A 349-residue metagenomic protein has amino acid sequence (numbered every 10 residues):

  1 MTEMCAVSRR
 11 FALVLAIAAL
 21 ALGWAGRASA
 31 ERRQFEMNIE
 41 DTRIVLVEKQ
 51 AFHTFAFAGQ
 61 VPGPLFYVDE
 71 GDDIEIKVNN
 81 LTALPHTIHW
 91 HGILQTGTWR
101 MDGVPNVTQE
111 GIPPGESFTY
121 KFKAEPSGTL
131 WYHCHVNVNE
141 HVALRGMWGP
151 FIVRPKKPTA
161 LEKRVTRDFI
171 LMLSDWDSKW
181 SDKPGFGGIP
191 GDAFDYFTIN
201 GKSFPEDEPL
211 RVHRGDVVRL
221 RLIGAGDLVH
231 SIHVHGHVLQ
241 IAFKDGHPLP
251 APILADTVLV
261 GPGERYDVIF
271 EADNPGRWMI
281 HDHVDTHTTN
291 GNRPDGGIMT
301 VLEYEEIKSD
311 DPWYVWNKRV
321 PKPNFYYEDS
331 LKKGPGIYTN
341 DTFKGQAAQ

Functional and structural regions predicted by a protein language model:
M1-V14: Bacterial N-terminal signal peptides that target proteins for export
A12-G23: Bacterial N-terminal signal peptides
W24-A30: Sec/Tat signal peptide C-region and signal peptidase I cleavage site
E31-E40, H141-S178, G261, E271-Q349: Extended terminal and domain-junction accessory segments
R33-V153, L228-V260, W278-L302: Histidine- and aromatic-enriched segments that form or immediately flank copper-ligand environments
Y67-E70, L210-R214: Short, solvent-exposed loop/linker segments at the N-terminal edge of repeated beta-sheet extracellular domains
R167-V212, S330, G336: Acidic-aromatic/histidine active-site loop/patch
V218, L222-H230: Long, repeat-rich segments with strong aromatic
